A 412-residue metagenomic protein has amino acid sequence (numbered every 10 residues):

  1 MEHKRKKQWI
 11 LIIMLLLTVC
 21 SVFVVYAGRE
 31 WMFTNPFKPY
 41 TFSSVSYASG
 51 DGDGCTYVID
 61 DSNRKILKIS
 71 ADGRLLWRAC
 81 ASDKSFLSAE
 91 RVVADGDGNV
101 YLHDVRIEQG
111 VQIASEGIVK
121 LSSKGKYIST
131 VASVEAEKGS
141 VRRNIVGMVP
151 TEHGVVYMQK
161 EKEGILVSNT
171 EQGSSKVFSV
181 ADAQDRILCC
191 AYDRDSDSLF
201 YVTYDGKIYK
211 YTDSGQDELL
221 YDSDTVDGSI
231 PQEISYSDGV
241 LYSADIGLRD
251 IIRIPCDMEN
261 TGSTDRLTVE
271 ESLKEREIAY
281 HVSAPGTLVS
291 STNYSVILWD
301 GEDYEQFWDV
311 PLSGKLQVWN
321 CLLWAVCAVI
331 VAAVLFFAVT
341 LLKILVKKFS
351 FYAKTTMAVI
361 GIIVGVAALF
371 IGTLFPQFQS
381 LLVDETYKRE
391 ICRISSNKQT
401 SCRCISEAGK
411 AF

Functional and structural regions predicted by a protein language model:
P36-S43, C80-K84, A132-V141, F178-A183 (+2 more regions): Surface loop/turn motifs at the tips and blade-to-blade linkers of beta-strand repeat domains
K38-R64: Beta-strand-rich domains and repeat architectures in extracellular enzymes and scaffolds, especially beta-propellers
S43-Y47, L87-V93, V141-P150, Q184-D193 (+2 more regions): Repeated scaffold domains used in trafficking and secretory/extracellular systems, primarily beta-propellers
C55-V58, N99-Y101, V155-Y157, S198-Y201 (+3 more regions): Conserved beta-propeller blade signature
D61-S62, Q109-A114, K160-K162, I246-G247: Short, solvent-exposed loop/turn segments at conserved positions within beta-propeller repeat blades
K65-L67, E116-V119, E163-V167, K207-Y209 (+2 more regions): A short loop-to-beta-strand structural motif that recurs across blades of beta-propeller domains
L298-V326: Short, aromatic-rich amphipathic segments at membrane interfaces that lie adjacent to a transmembrane helix or signal
K354-P376: Internal/C-terminal transmembrane anchor helices
